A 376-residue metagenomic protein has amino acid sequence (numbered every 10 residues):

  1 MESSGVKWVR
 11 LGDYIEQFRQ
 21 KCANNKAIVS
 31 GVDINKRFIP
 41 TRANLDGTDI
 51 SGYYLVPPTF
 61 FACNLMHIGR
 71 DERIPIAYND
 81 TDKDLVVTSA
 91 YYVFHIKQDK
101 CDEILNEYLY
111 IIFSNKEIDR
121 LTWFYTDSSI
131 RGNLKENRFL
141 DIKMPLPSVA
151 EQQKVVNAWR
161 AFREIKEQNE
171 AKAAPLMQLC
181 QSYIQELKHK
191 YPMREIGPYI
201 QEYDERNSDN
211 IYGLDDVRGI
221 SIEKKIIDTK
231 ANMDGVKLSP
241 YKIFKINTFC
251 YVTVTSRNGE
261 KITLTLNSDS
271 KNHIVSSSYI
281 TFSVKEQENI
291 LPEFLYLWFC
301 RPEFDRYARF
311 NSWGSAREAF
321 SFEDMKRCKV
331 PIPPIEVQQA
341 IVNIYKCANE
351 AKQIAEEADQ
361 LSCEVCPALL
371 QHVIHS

Functional and structural regions predicted by a protein language model:
M1-C22, D141-N207, P334-S376: Non-catalytic DNA-recognition/assembly elements of restriction-modification systems
W8-F61, G197-Y212, D216-F249: Sequence-specific dsDNA recognition surfaces
P58, A62-S114, I246, C250-C300: A short beta-sheet element
A77-N79, Y125, V156-A161, T265-N267: "Short basic amphipathic alpha-helical interaction patches in structured regions
D84-A90, T126-A150, N272-S278, W313-Q339: A short glycine-rich beta-alpha junction/loop motif
Y108, L121, D141, E151-K154 (+4 more regions): Short, solvent-exposed alpha-helical surface patches in well-structured domains
